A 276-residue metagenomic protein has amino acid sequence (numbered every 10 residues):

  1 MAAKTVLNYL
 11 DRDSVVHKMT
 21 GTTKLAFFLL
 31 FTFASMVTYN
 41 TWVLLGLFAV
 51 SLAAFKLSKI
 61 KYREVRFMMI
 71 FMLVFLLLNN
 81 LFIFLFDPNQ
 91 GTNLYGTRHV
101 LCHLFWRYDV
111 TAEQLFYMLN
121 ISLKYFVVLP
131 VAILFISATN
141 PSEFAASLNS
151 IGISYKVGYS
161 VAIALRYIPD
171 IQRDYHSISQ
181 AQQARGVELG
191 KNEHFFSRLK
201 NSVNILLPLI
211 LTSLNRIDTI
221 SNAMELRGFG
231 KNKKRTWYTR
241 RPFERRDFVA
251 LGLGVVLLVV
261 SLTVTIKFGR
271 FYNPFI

Functional and structural regions predicted by a protein language model:
M1-T41, A49-L52, K56, R173-I276: Transmembrane alpha-helix interface motif
D13, M36, K59-E64, F105 (+3 more regions): Membrane-helix interfacial "entry" motifs
N40-L47, E64-F67: Short, aromatic-rich membrane-interface segments at the entry and exit of alpha-helical transmembrane domains
T41, K61-Y62, I153-V157: Membrane-helix interface segments
G46-K56, S142-S147: Hydrophobic transmembrane alpha-helix segments characteristic of membrane transport and insertion machinery
V50-I60, V74-L78: Alpha-helical transmembrane segments and their membrane-interface exit regions
M68-E188, N192-F195: Juxtamembrane/interface alpha-helical elements of multi-pass membrane proteins
